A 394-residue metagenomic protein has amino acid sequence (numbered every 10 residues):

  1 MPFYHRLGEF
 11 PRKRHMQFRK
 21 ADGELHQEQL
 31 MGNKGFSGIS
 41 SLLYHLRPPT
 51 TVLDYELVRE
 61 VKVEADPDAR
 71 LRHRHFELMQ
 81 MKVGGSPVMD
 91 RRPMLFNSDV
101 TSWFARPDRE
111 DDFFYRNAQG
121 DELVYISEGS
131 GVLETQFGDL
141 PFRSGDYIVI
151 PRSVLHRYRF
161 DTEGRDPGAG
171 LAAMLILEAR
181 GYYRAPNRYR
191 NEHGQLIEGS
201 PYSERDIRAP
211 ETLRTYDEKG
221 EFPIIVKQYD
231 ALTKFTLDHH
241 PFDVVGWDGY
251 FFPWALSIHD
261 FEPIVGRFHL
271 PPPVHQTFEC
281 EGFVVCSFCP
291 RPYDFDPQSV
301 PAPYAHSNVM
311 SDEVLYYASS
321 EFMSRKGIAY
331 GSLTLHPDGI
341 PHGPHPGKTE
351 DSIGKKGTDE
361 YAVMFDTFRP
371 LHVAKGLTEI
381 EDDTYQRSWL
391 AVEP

Functional and structural regions predicted by a protein language model:
M1-P394: Jelly-roll (double-stranded beta-helix
